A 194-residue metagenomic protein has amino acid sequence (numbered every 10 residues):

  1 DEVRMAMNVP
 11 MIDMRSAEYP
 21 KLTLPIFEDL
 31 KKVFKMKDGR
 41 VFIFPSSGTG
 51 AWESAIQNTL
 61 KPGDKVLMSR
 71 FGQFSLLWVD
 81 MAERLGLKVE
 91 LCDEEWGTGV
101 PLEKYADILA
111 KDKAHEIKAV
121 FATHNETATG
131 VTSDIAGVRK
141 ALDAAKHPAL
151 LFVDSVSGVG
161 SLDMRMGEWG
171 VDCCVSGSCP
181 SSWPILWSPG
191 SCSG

Functional and structural regions predicted by a protein language model:
D1-F44, T49: A glycine-/small-polar-enriched, mobile loop at the entrance of the PLP active site in fold-type I
P25-D29, D38, I43, S47-G194: Conserved PLP-enzyme active-site core in the AAT-like
